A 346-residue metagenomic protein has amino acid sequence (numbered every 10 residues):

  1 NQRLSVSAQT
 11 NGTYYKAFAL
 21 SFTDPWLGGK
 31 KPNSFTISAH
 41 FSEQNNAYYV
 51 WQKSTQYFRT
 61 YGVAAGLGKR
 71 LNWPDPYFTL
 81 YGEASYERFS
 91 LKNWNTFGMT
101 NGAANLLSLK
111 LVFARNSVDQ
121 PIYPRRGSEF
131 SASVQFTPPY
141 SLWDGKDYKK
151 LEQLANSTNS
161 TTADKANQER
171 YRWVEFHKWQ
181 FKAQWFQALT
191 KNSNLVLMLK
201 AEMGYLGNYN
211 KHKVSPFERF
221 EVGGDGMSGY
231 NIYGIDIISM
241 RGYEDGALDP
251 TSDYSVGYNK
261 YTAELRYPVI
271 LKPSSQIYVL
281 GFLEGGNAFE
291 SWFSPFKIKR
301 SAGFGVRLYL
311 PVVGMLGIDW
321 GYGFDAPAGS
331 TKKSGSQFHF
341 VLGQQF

Functional and structural regions predicted by a protein language model:
N1-E129, R241, M315-L316, G321-F346: Gram-negative/organellar outer-membrane beta-barrel architecture
L71-F78, L189-L197, K272-S274, G314: Secondary-structure transition into beta-strands, especially the periplasmic turns and strand N-termini that construct
N95-V269, G281, F289, T331 (+1 more regions): C-terminal outer-membrane beta-barrel translocator/porin domains of Gram-negative envelope proteins and their
R241, G286-S301: Outer-membrane beta-barrel transmembrane domain signature
E264-L271, F296, R307: Hydrophobic alpha-helical bundle architecture
I270, G286-E290, P311-V313, G323-P327: Short Gly/Pro-enriched loop/turn and capping motifs at secondary-structure junctions
S275-G281, S294: Generic long, charged, amphipathic alpha-helical segments
P295-L310, L316: Strand-loop-strand
